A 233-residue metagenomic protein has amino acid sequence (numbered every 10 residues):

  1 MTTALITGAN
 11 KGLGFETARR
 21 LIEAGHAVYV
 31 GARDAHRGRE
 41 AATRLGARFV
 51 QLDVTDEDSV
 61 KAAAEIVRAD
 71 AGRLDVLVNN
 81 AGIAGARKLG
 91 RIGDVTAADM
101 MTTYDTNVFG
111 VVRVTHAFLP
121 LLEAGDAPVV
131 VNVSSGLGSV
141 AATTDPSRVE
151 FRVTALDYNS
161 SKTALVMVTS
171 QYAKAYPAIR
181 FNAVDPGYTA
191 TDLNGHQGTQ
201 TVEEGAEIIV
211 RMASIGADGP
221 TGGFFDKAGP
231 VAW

Functional and structural regions predicted by a protein language model:
M1-Y29: Canonical Rossmann dinucleotide-binding motif of NAD(H)/NADP(H)-dependent dehydrogenases/reductases, specifically
A24-E40: Conserved glycine-rich Rossmann-like NAD(P)H-binding loop of the short-chain dehydrogenase/reductase
Q51-E65: The beta1-alpha1 cofactor-binding region of Rossmann-like NAD(H)/NADP(H)-dependent oxidoreductases
I66-N79, G85, T96: A glycine-rich helix->loop->beta "capping" turn within Rossmann-like NAD(P)(H)-dependent oxidoreductase domains
V78, V114-F118, L122, V168-T169 (+1 more regions): Hydrophobic positions on the long internal alpha-helix of Rossmann-like NAD(P)-dependent oxidoreductase domains
I83-A84, R91-Y104, E123-K174: Catalytic loop of short-chain dehydrogenase/reductase
T163-V166, S170, K174, A178-I179 (+2 more regions): C-terminal helical subdomain
